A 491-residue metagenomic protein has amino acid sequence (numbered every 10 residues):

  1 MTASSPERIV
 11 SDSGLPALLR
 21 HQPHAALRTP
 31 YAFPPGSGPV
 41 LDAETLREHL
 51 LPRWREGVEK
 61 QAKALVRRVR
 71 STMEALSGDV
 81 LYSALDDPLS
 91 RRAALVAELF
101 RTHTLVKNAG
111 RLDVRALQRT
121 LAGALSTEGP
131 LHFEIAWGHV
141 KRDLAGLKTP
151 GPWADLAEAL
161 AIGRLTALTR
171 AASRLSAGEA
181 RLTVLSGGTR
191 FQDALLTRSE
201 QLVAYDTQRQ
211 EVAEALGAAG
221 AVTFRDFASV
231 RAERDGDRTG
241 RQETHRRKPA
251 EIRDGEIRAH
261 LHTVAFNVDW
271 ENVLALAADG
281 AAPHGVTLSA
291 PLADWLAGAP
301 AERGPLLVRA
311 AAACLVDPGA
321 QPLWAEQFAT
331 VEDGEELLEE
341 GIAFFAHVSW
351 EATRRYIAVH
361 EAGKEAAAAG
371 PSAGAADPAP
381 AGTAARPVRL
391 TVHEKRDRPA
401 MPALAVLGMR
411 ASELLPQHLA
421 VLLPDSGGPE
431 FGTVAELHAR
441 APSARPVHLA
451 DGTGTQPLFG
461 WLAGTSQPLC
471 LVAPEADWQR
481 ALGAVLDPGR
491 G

Functional and structural regions predicted by a protein language model:
M1-L85, L471-G491: Intrinsically disordered, low-structural-confidence terminal and linker regions
E74-A159: N-terminal regions that are enriched for targeting/export leaders and immediately downstream pro/stem segments
S126-A145, T183-Q192, F224-A232: Short loop/turn segments at strand-loop or loop-helix junctions that form parts of catalytic or ligand-binding pockets
H132-F133, L175, W478, G491: Long, low-complexity, Lys/Arg-enriched
W153-A177: Histidine-anchored nucleotide/phosphate-binding helix
A171-A172, G178, W461, W478: Mature, well-folded catalytic/scaffold domains that follow N-terminal targeting or propeptide regions
G188-D425, E430-T433: A substrate-binding/cap region within the structured catalytic cores of diverse enzymes
T391, R398-P488: Long C-terminal appendages of very large multidomain proteins
